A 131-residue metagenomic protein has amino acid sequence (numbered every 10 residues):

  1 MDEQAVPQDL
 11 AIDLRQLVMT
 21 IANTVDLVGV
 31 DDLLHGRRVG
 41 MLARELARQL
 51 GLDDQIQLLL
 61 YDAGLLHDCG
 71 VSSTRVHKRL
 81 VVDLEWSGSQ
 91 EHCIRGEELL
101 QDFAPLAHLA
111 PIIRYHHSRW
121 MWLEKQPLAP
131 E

Functional and structural regions predicted by a protein language model:
M1-R114, S118-E131: Acidic/His-rich, divalent-metal-binding segments that scaffold phosphate/diphosphate chemistry
